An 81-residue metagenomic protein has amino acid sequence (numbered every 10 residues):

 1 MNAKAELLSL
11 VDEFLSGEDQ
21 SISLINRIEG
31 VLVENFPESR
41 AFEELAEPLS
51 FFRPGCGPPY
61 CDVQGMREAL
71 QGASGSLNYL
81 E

Functional and structural regions predicted by a protein language model:
M1-E81: Acidic, Ser/Pro/Thr-rich low-complexity regulatory regions and the short amphipathic helical interaction modules they
